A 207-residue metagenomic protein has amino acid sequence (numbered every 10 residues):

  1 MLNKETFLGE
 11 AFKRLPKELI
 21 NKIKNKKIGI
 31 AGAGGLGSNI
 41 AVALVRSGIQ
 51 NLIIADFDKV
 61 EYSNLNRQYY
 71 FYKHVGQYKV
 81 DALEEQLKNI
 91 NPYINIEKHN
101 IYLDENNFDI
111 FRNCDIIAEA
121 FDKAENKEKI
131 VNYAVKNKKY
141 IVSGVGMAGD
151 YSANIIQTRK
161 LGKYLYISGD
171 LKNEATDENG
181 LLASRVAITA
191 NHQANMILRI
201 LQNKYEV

Functional and structural regions predicted by a protein language model:
M1-I28: N-terminal charged helix/coil linker that caps or initiates catalytic domains
L2, K27, D109-I116, A120-V207: Glycine-rich phosphate/adenylate-binding loop
I30-A33, I54: Hydrophobic Val/Ile/Leu positions in short beta-strands of Rossmann-like dinucleotide-binding domains
L36: Hydrophobic/small residue at the entry helix of a nucleotide-binding pocket
I40-A41, L83: Hydrophobic residues within alpha-helices that form the first helical element adjacent to the glycine-rich loop
R46-N51: Conserved S-adenosyl-L-methionine
I54-I90: Glycine-rich phosphate-binding loop and adjoining beta1-alpha1-beta2 segment of Rossmann-like nucleotide-binding folds
V80-Q86, I90-C114, F121-A124: A structured beta-alpha segment of the ubiquitous adenosine-cofactor-binding alpha/beta core
